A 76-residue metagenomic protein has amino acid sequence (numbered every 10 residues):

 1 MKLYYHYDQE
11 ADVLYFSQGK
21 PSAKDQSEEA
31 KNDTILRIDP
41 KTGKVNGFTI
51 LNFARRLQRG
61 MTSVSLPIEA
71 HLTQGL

Functional and structural regions predicted by a protein language model:
K2, N32-I35: Short loop/turn microsegments at loop-to-beta-strand junctions
D8-Q9, D39-P40: Short, acidic, Ser/Thr-enriched surface-loop or helix-capping motifs
F16-P21: N-terminal intrinsically disordered, cationic/polar leader segments that include organellar targeting peptides
S22, N52-R55: A short acidic/small-residue loop/turn micro-motif
Q26-A30: Short loop/turn motifs at secondary-structure junctions and domain boundaries
R55-L66: A short, polar/charged loop-to-alpha-helix boundary motif
